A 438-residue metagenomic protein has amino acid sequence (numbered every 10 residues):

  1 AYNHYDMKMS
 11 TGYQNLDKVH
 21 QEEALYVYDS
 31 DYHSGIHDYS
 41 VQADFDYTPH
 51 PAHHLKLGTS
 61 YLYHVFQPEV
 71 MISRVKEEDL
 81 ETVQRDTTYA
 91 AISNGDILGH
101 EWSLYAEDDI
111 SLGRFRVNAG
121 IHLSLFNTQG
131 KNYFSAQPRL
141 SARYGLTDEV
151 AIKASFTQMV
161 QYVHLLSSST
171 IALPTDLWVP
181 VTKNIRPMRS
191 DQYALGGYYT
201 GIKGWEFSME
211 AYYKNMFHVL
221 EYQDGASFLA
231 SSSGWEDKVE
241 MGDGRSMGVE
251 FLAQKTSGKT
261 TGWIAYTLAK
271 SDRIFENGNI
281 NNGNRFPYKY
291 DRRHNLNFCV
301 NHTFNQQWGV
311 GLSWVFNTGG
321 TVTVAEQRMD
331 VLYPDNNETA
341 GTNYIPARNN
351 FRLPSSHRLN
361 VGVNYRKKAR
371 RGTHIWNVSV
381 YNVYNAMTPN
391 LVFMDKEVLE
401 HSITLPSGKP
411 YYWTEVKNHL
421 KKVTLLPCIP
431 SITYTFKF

Functional and structural regions predicted by a protein language model:
A1-Q129, S208, T256, W263: Face-selective signature of the C-terminal outer-membrane beta-barrel domain
Y2-D6, Y13-D17, Y61-Q67, L112-R114 (+10 more regions): Transmembrane beta-strands of outer-membrane beta-barrel pores
D17, V70-I72, D148-Y193, Y213-E236 (+2 more regions): Surface-exposed extracellular loop regions of Gram-negative outer-membrane beta-barrel proteins, predominantly
L25-Y32, S40, D44, T88-N94 (+7 more regions): Extracellular loop and loop/strand-boundary signature of outer-membrane beta-barrel proteins
I36-D38, T48-H54, S60, S93-F217 (+3 more regions): Structural signature of Gram-negative outer-membrane beta-barrels, strongest in the C-terminal barrel of TonB-dependent
D38-D44, I92-I97, S103, R186 (+4 more regions): Outer membrane beta-barrel strand-and-loop segments of large Gram-negative receptors, especially TonB-dependent
Y213-N215, D237-V324: Gram-negative outer-membrane beta-barrel transporters
Q307, F316-T339, P354-R358, Y365-F438: C-terminal beta-signal and adjacent terminal beta-strands/loops of Gram-negative outer-membrane beta-barrel proteins
